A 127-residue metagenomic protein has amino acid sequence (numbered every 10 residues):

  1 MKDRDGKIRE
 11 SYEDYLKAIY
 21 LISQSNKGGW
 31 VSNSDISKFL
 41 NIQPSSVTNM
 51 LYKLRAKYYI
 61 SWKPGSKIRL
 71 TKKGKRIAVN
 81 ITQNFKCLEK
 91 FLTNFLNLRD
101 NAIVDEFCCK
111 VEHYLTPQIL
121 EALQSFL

Functional and structural regions predicted by a protein language model:
G6-I42: N-terminal helix-turn-helix DNA-binding core of bacterial DNA-binding proteins
D35-S37, L54, V104: Append "Primarily bacterial transcriptional regulators
S45: Key DNA-contact positions within bacterial/archaeal DNA-binding proteins
L51: DNA major-groove recognition helix of helix-turn-helix
R55-G65: A short, conserved structural fragment
S66-F85: Basic, amphipathic "hinge/linker" alpha-helix immediately C-terminal to the N-terminal HTH DNA-binding motif
K86-L127: Amphipathic alpha-helical dimerization/coiled-coil segments that flank or bridge DNA-binding/regulatory modules
